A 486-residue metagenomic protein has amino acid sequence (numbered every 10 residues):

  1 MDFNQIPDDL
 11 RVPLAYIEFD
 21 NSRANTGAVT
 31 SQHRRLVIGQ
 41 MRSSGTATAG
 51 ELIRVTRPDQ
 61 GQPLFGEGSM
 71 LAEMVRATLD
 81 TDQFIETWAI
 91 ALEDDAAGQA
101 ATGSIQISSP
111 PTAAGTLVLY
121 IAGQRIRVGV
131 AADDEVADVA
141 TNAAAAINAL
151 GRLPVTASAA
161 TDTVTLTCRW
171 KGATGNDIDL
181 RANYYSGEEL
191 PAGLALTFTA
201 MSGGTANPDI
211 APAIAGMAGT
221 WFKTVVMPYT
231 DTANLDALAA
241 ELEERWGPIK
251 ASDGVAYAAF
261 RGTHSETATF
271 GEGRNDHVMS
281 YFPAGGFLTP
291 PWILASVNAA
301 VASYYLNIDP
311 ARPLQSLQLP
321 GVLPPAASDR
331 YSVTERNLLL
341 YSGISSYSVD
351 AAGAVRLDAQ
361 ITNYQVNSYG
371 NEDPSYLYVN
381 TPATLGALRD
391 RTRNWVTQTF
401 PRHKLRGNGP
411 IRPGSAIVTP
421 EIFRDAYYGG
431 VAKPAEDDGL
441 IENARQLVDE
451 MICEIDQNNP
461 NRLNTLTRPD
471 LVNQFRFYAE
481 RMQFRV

Functional and structural regions predicted by a protein language model:
M1-E86, S316-V322, A326-L340, S345-V486: Structured, hydrophobic secondary-structure cores that serve as assembly/anchoring elements
D20-S22, I38-G39, T56, I90-E93 (+8 more regions): A structural detector for beta-sheet-dominated domains
R57-P63, P110-D179, V225, G429: Extended, beta-strand-rich, solvent-exposed assembly scaffolds of outer structural proteins
F65-L79, E93, R181-L323: A glycine-rich, acidic short-motif signal
A97-P110: Disulfide-bonded cysteine-rich modules in secreted/extracellular proteins, activating on the conserved Cys frameworks
Y120, T174-L190, R481: Extended Gly/Ser/Thr-rich low-complexity repeat segments, especially those forming or decorating extracellular
A137-A144, A211-I214, A239, R424: Extracytoplasmic/secreted envelope proteins and their assembly/folding machinery, especially bacterial periplasmic
A159, G204-P212, R412-E421: Surface-exposed ligand/attachment interfaces on beta-rich extracellular proteins
